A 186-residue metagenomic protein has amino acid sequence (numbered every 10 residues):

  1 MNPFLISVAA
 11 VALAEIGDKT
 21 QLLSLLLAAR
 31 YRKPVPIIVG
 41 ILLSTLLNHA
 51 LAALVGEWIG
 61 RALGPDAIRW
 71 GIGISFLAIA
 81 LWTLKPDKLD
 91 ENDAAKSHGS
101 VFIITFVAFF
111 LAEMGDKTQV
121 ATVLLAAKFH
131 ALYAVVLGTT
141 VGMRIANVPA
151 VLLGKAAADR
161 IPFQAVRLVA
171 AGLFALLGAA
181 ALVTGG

Functional and structural regions predicted by a protein language model:
M1-L5, D66-I68, S100, H130-A134 (+1 more regions): Juxtamembrane helix-entry segments on the extracytoplasmic side of multipass membrane proteins
N2-R61, A121-G142: Juxtamembrane transmembrane-helix termini in multi-pass membrane transport proteins
S7-A9, I103-V107, L152: Short hydrophobic "helix-edge" motifs at membrane interfaces and signal-peptide entry regions
R32-V101, P149-R160, A165, V169-G172 (+1 more regions): Membrane helix-loop-helix hairpins that form the core translocation module of multi-pass transporters
D90, A94-Q119, L125, F129: Selected transmembrane alpha-helices and immediately adjacent juxtamembrane segments of polytopic inner-membrane
A179-G186: Juxtamembrane boundary at the C-terminal end of a transmembrane helix
